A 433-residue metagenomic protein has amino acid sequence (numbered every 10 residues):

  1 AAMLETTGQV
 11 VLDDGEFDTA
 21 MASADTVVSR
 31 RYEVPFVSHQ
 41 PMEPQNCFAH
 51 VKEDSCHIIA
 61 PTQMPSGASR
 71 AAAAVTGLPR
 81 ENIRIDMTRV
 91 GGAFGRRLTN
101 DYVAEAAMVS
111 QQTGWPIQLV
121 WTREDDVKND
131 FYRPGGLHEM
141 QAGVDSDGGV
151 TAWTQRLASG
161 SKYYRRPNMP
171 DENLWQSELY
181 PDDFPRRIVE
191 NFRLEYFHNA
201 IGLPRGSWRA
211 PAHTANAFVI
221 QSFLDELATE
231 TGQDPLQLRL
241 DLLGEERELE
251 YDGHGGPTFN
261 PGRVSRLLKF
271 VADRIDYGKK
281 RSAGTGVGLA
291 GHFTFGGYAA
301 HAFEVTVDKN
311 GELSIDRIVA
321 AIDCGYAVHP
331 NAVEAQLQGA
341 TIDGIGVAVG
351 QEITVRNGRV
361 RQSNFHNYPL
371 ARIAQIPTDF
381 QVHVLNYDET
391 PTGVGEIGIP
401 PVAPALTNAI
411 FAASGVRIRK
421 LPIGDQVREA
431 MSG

Functional and structural regions predicted by a protein language model:
A1-I322, R356-N357, N364, I373-H383 (+3 more regions): Structural alpha/beta core scaffold segments of enzyme domains
R89-G92, Q336, A340: Transmembrane helix-bundle signature of multi-pass membrane transporters/permeases
W208-P211, H383-G398: Amphipathic, heptad-repeat alpha-helical segments used for oligomerization and assembly
T306, P330-E334, T354-A374, T392-E396: Hydrophobic alpha-helical bundle architecture
G325-H329: Cytochrome P450 core scaffold surrounding the K-helix E-X-X-R motif and the conserved "meander" helix-loop region
V394-A409: A hydrophobic, small-residue-rich beta->alpha segment in the mid-to-C-terminal subdomain of diverse proteins
